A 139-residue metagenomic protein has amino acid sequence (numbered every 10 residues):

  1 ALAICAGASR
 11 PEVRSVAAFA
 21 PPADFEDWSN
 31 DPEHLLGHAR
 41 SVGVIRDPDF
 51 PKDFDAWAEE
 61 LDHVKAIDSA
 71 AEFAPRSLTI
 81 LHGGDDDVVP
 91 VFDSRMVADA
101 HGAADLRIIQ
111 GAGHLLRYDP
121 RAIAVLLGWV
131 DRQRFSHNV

Functional and structural regions predicted by a protein language model:
L2, A6-G7, P21, V97 (+1 more regions): Hydrophobic residues on the short alpha-helix immediately C-terminal to a glycine-rich phosphate/catalytic loop
C5-W57: Hydrolase active-site cap/lid region
K52-A70: Active-site nucleophile elbow and catalytic-triad environment of alpha/beta-hydrolase enzymes
F73-A74, T79-H82, D86: Short beta-strand/loop motif that positions the catalytic acidic residue of the alpha/beta-hydrolase fold
G84-D86, Q110-G113: Acidic beta-to-alpha connecting loop that harbors the catalytic carboxylate
D87-D93, R117-Y118: Conserved alpha/beta-hydrolase "acid-adjacent" motif
A112-I123: Catalytic histidine-centered segment of alpha/beta-hydrolase-like enzymes
P120, R132-V139: Alpha/beta-hydrolase-fold serine-hydrolase catalytic core, especially in secreted/extracellular enzymes
